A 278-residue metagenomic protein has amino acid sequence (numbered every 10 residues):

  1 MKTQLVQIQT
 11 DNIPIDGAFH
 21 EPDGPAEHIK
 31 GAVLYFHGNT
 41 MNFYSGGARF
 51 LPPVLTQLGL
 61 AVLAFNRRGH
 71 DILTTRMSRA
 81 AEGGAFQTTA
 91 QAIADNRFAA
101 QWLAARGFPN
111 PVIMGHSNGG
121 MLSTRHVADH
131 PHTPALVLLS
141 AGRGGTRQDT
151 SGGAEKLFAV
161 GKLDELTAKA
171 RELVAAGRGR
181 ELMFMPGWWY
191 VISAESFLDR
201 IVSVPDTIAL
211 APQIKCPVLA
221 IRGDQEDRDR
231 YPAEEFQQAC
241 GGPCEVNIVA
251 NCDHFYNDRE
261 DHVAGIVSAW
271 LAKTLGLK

Functional and structural regions predicted by a protein language model:
M1-P25: N-terminal cap/lid segment of alpha/beta-hydrolase-fold proteins
I29-G38: Short beta-strand element of the alpha/beta-hydrolase
T40-P52, Y231-P232: The serine-hydrolase catalytic nucleophile loop
P52-S78: Conserved alpha/beta-hydrolase
G83-A105: Alpha/beta-hydrolase active-site loop
I214, A220-R222: Short beta-strand/loop motif that positions the catalytic acidic residue of the alpha/beta-hydrolase fold
D224-E245: Conserved loop-alpha-helix segment in the C-terminal half of the alpha/beta-hydrolase fold that carries the catalytic
C252-H262: Catalytic histidine-centered segment of alpha/beta-hydrolase-like enzymes
